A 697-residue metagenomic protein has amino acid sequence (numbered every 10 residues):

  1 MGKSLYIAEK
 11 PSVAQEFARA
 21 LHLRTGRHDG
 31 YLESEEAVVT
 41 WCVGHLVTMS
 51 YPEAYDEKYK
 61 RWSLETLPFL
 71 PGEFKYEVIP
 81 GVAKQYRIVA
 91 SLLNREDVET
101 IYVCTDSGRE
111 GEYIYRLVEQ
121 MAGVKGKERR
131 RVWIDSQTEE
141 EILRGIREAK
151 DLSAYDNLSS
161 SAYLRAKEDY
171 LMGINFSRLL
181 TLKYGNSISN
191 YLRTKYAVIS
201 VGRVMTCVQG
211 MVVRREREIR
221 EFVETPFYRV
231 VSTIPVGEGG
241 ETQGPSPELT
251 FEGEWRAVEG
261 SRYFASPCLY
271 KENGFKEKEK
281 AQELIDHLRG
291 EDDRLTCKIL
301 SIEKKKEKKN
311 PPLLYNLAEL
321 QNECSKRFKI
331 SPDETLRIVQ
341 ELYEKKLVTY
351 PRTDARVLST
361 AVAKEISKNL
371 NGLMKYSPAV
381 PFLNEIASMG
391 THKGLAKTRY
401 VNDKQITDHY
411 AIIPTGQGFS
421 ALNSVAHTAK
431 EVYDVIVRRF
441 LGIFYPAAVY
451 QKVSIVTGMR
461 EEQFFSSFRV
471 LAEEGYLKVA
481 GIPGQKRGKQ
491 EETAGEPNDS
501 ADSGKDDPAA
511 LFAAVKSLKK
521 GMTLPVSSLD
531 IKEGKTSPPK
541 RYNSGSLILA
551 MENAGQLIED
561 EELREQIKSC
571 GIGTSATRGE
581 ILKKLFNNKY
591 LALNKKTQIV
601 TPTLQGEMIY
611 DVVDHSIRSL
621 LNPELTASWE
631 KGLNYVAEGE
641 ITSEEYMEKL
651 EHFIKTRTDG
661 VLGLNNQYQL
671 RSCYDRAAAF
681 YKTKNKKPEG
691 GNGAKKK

Functional and structural regions predicted by a protein language model:
M1-R178, F275, P538: Intrinsically disordered, low-complexity regulatory segments
G2-L5, R24, H28, L93 (+8 more regions): Basic, low-complexity terminal or inter-domain segments flanking catalytic cores
A14-H22, R116-L117, Q209-I219, R438: Short active-site loop/helix that positions an aromatic residue
F74-E77, R87, E96, E139-V236 (+1 more regions): C-terminal or mid-to-C-terminal helical accessory/interaction module adjacent to the motor/catalytic core
D106, E323, R327-S331, T335: A conserved hydrophobic secondary-structure block that centers on an alpha-helix together with its immediately flanking
T194-S200, M211-A281, R327, L477: C-terminal helical "lid" subdomain and adjoining coupling/linker elements of P-loop NTPases
A265-L313, Q321: Metal- or metallocofactor-binding catalytic centers and their adjacent structured scaffolds across diverse enzyme
